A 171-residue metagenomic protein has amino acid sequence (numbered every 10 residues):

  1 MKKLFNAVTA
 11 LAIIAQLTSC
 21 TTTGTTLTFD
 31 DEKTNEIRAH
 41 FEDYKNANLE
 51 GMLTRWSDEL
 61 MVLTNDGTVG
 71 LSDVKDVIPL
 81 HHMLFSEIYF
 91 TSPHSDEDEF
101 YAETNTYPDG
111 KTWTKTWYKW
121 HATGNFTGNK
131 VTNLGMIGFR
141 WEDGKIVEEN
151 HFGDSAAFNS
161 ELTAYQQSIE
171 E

Functional and structural regions predicted by a protein language model:
K2, N129, K145-V147: Residue-level signal for well-ordered, solvent-exposed loop/turn and beta-edge residues enriched in charged/polar side
K2-A10: Sec-dependent signal peptide recognition, specifically the positively charged N-region followed immediately by
L4, C20-N46, E50, T54 (+1 more regions): Short, low-complexity N-terminal intrinsically disordered segments enriched in polar/charged residues
A15-S19: C-terminal motif of bacterial Sec signal peptides marking the signal peptidase cleavage site
E32, L49-T114: A solvent-exposed, acidic/Ser-Thr-rich amphipathic alpha-helical stretch
G67-V69, H121-T123, G153-A157: Solvent-exposed loop/turn segments at secondary-structure junctions within structured extracellular/periplasmic domains
K111-D143: Exposed beta-sheet edge and beta->alpha loop/turn motif
V147-E171: Low-complexity, intrinsically disordered terminal/linker segments enriched in charged and Gly/Pro repeats
